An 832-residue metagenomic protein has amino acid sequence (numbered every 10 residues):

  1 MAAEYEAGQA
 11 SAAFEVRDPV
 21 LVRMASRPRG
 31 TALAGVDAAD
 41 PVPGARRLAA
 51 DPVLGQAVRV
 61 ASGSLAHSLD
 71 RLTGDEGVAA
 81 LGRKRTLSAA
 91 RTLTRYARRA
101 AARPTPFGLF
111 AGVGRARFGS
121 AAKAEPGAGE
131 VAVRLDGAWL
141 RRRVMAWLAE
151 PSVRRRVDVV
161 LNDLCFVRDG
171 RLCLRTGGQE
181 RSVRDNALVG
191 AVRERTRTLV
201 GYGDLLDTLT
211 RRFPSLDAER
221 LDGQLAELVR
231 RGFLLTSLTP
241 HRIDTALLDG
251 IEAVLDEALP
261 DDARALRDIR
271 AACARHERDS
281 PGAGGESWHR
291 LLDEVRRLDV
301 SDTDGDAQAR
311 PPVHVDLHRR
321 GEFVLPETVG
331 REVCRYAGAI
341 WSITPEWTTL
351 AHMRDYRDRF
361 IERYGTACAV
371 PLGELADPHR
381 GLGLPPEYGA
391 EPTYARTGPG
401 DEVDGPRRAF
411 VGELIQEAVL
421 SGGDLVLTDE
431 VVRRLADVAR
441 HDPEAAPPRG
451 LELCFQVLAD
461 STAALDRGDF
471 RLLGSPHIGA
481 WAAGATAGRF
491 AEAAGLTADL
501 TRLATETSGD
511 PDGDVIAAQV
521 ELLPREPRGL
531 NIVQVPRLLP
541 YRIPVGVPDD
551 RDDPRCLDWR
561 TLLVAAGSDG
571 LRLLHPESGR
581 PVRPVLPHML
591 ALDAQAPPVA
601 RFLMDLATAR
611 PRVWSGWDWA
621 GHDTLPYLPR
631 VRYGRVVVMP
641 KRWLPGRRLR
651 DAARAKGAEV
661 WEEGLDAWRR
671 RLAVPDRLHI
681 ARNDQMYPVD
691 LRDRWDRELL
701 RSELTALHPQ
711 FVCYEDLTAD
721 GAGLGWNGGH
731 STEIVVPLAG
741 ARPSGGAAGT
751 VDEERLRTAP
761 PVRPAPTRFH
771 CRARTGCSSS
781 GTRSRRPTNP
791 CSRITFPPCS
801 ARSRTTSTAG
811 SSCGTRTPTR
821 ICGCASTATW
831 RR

Functional and structural regions predicted by a protein language model:
M1-V133, A218-R528, R572, I680 (+2 more regions): Type-3 copper protein
G129-E180: Long, low-complexity, charged/polar intrinsically disordered regions in eukaryotic proteins
D158-E194, V660, R670, W726 (+3 more regions): Active-site-adjacent "gating/activation" loops or surface patches in catalytic cores
E194-D204, T208-L216: Short capping segments at the starts of secondary-structure elements
L465-F711, E715-D716, E733, P737 (+1 more regions): C-terminal structured domains
R763-P798: Short glycine-/aliphatic-rich beta-strand segments at the starts of folded cytosolic domains
R804-T819: Short, glycine- and small/hydrophobic-rich beta-strand elements in well-ordered beta-sheets
T827-R831: Helix N-cap motif at beta-to-alpha junctions
